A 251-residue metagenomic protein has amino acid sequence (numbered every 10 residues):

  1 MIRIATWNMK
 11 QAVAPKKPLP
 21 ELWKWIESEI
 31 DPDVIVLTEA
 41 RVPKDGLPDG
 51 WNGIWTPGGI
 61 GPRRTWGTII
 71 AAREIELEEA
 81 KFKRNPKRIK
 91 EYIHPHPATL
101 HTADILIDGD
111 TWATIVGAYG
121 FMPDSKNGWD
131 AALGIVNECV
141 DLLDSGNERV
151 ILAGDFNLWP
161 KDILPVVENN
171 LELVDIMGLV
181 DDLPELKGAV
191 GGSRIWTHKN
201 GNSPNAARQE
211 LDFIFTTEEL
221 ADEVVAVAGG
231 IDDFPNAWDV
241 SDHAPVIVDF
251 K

Functional and structural regions predicted by a protein language model:
I2-M9, W23-D45, I115, E138-L164 (+2 more regions): Active-site beta-strand/loop signature of hydrolases that rely on acidic residues for catalysis
T6, R64-I69, P95-T102, R208-I214 (+1 more regions): Short hydrophobic/aromatic beta-strand or adjacent loop that forms the aromatic wall/cage of a ligand/substrate-binding
T6-P18, D124-G128: Acidic/histidine-rich helix-loop elements that form or flank divalent-metal/phosphate-binding sites at the catalytic
K10-A12, R41-P43, E76-L77, G120-P123 (+2 more regions): Short, solvent-exposed loop/turn segments at secondary-structure junctions
V34-G120: Structured beta-strand-rich core segments of catalytic domains in phosphoester-bond hydrolases
G58-P62, E91-I93, L152, N202-A206 (+1 more regions): Short Gly/Pro-enriched turn/cap motifs at secondary-structure boundaries
K81, S145-N147, L158-K251: Metal-dependent phosphoester-hydrolase catalytic domains
G120-I135, P160-E172: Active-site-proximal segments of metal-dependent phosphoesterases and phosphodiesterases across multiple
